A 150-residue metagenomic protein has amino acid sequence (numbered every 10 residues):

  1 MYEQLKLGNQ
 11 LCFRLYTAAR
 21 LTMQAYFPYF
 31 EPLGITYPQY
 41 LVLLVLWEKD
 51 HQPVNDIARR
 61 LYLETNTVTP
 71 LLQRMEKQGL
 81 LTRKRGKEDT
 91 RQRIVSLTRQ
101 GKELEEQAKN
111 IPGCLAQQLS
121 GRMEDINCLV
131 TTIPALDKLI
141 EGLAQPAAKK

Functional and structural regions predicted by a protein language model:
M1-E3, E106, G121, D125-K150: C-terminal regulatory/oligomerization modules of transcriptional regulators
M1-L33, I140, K150: N-terminal leader segment of winged-helix/HTH proteins
F13, Q24-E64: N-terminal helix-turn-helix DNA-binding core of bacterial DNA-binding proteins
A19, Y37-Y40, G101: The N-cap/first-turn positions of alpha helices within or immediately adjacent to helix-turn-helix DNA-binding domains
V54-N55, N66, Q73, R93: Residues within helix-turn-helix
Q73-T131: Charged, amphipathic alpha-helical coiled-coil/dimerization segments
